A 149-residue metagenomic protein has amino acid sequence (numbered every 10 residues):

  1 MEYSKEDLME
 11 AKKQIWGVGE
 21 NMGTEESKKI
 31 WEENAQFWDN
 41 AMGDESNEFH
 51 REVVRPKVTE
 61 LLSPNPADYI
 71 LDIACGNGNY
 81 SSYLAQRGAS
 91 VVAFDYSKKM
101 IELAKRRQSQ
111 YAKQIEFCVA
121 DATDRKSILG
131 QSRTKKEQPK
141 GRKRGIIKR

Functional and structural regions predicted by a protein language model:
S4-N65, N79: Conserved class I S-adenosyl-L-methionine
M9, V18, I101, I146-I147: Short hydrophobic transmembrane-like helices used for membrane targeting/insertion
Q14, Q114, S127, G145-I146: Generic short N-terminal amphipathic or hydrophobic helices
G17-G19, G130, G141, G145: Residue-identity detector for glycine
Y69-R125: Class I SAM-dependent methyltransferase SAM/SAH-binding core
K126-T134, R149: A short acidic, Gly/Pro-enriched loop at the edge of an enzyme's catalytic core that lines a small-molecule cofactor
